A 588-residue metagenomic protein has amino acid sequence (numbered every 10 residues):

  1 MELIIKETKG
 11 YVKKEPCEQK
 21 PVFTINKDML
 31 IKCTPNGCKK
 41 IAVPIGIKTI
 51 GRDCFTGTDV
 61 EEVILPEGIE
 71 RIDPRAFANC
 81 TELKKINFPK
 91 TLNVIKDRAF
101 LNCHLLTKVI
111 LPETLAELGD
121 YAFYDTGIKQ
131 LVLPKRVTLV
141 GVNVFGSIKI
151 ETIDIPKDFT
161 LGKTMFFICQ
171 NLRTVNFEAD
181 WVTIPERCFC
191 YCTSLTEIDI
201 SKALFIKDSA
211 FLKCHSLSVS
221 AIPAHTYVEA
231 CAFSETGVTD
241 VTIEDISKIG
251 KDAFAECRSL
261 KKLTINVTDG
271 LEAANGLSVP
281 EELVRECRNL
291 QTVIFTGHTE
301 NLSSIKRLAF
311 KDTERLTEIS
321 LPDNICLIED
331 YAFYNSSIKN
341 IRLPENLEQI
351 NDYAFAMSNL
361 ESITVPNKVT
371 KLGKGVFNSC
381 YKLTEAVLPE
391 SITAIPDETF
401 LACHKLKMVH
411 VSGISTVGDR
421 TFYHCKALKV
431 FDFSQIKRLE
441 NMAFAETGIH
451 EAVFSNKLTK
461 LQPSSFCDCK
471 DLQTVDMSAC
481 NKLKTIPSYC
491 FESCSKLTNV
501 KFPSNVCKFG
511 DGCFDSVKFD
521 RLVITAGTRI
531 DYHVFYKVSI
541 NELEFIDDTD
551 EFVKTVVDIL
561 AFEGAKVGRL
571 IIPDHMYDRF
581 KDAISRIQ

Functional and structural regions predicted by a protein language model:
M1-M29, T34-T49, T58-R71, T81-V94 (+22 more regions): Structural signature of tandem-repeat unit edges
G51-C54, D73-A76, K96-A99, G119-A122 (+19 more regions): Consensus positions within tandem repeat domains that build extended binding/scaffold surfaces
A583-S585: Helix-loop-beta element that forms the nucleotide-linked donor phosphate-binding surface in glycosyltransferases
